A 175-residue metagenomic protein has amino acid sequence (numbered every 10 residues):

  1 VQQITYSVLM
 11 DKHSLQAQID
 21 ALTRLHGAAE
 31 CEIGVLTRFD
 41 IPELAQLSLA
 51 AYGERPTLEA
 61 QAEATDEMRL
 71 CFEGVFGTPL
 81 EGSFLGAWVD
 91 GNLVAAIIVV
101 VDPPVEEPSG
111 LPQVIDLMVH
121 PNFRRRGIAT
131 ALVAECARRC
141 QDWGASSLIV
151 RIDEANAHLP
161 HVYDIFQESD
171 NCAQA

Functional and structural regions predicted by a protein language model:
V1-C31, P160, N171-A175: Acyl-donor-binding surface of acyltransferase catalytic domains
E32-Q46, T57: A short beta-loop-alpha structural element at the N-terminal edge of CoA-dependent acyl/N-acetyltransferase catalytic
Q46-A62, V75: Helix-loop element at the rim of GNAT/NAT acetyltransferase active sites that forms part of the acceptor-substrate
A60-F84, W88-V89, I98: Active-site rim helix/loop that mediates acceptor-substrate recognition in acyltransferases
F84-G86, N92-V101, Q113, M118: Conserved beta-strand in the GNAT
D116-V119, R125-R138, D142, D164-I165: Conserved acetyl-CoA-binding loop-helix of GNAT-fold acetyltransferases
C140-I152: Conserved GNAT acetyl-CoA-binding A-motif
I149-P160, D164: Conserved beta-strand-loop-alpha-helix junction that forms the acyl-donor binding cleft
